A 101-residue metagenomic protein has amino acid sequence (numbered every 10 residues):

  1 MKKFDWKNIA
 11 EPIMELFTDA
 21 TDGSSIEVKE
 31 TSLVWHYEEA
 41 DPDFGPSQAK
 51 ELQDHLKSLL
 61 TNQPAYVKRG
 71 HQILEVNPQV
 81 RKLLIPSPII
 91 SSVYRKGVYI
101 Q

Functional and structural regions predicted by a protein language model:
M1-T31: Active-site phosphate-binding/coordination module
A20-T21, E27-I100: Conserved acidic, metal-coordinating active-site core of Asp-based, Mg2+-dependent phosphoryl-transfer enzymes
